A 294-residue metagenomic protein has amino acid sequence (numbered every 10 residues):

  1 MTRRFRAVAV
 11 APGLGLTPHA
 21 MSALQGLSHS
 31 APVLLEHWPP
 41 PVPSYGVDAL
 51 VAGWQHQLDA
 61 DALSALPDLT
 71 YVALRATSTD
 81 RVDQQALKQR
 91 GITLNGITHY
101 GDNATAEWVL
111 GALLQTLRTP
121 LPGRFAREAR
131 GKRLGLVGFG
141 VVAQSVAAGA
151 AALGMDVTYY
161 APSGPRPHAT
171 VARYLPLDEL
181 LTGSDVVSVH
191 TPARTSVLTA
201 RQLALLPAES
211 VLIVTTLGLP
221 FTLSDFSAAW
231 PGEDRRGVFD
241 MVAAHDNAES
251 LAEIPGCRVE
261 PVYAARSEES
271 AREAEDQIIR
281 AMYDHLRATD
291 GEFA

Functional and structural regions predicted by a protein language model:
M1-A49, T158, A294: N-terminal glycine-/charge-rich "phosphate-binding" loop or analogous flexible N-terminal tail
T2-R4, P12, L16-L24, N95-T105 (+2 more regions): C-terminal helix-to-coil terminal segments
R4-F5, L69, R130-L134, E209: Phosphate-coordination loops involved in phosphoryl transfer and adenosine-cofactor binding
H37, A152-A169: NAD(P)-binding Rossmann-fold cofactor-contacting core
D48-A126: Phosphate/diphosphate ligand-binding glycine-rich loop within oxidoreductases
L58-A62, G164-S250: Rossmann-like adenosine-cofactor binding region
L66-T70, R90-I92, M155, A208-S210 (+1 more regions): A short helix->loop->beta-strand "cap" motif at the edges of active sites that frequently abuts
T116-G149: Glycine-rich NAD(P)-binding loop of Rossmann-like domains
